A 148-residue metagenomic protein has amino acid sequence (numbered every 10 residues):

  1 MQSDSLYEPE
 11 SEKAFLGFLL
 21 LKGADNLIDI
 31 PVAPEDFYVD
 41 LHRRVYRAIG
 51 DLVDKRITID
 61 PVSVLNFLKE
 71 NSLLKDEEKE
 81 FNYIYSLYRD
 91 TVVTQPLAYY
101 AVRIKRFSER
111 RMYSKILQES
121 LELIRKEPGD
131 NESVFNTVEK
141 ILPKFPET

Functional and structural regions predicted by a protein language model:
M1-F107: Noncatalytic partner-interaction/assembly domains of nucleic-acid and motor enzyme complexes, especially the accessory
R89-T148: Interdomain "pre-motor" coupling segment immediately N-terminal to P-loop NTPase/helicase cores
